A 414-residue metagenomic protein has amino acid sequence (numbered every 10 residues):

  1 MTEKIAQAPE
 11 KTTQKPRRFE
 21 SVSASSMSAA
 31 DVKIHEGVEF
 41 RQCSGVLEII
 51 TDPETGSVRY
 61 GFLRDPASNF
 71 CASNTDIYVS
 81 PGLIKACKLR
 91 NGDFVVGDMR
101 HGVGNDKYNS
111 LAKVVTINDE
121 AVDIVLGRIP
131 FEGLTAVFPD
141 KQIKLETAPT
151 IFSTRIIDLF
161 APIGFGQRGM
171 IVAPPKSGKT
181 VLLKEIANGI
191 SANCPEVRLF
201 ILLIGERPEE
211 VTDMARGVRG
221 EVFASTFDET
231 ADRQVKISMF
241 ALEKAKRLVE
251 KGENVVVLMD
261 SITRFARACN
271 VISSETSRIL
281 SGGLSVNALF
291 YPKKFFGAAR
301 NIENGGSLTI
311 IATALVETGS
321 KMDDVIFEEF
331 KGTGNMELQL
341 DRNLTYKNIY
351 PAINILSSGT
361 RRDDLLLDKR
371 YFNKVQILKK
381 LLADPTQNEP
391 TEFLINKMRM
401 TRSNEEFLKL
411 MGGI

Functional and structural regions predicted by a protein language model:
M1-T12: N-terminal acidic, proline/glycine-rich, low-complexity intrinsically disordered segments
R18-V125: N-terminal "pre-motor" subdomain/linker immediately upstream of P-loop NTPase catalytic cores
D31, G37-V46, I50, F152-I156 (+2 more regions): Phosphate-interacting basic helix/loop segments used at nucleotide- and nucleic-acid interfaces
F40-R41, I49-R59, C71-S73, L89-N91 (+9 more regions): Short flexible coil/turn linkers enriched for glycine and charged/polar residues that connect secondary-structure
I49-T51, D65-A67, M99, T116-N118 (+11 more regions): Flexible glycine-/small-residue-rich
P81-G82, D98-H101, S110, I156-L159 (+3 more regions): Short beta-alpha junctions and helix-cap segments that line functional grooves
H101-I171: P-loop NTP-binding catalytic core
G169, S177-T180, I186-I414: P-loop NTPase catalytic core
